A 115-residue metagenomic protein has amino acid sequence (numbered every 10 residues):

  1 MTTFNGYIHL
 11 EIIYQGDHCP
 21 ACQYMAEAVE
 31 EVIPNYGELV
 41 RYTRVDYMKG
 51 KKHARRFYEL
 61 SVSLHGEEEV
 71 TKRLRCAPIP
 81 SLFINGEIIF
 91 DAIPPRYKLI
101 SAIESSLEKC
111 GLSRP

Functional and structural regions predicted by a protein language model:
M1, R114-P115: Short intrinsically disordered terminal tails
M1-Y47: Local sequence-structure signature of Cys/Sec-based thiol-disulfide redox active-site neighborhoods
D17-H18, R55-R56, I88: A generic structural signal for short
V45-P78, F83: Thioredoxin-like thiol-disulfide oxidoreductase module
R73, A77-R114: Non-catalytic, surface beta->alpha helical segment in thiol-disulfide oxidoreductase systems
